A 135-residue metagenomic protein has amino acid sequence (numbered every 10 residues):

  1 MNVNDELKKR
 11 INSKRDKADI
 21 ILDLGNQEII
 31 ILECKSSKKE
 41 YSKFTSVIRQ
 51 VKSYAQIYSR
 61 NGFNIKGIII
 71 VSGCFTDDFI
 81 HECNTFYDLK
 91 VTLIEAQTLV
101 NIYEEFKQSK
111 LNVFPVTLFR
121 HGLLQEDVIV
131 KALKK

Functional and structural regions predicted by a protein language model:
M1-K134: Catalytic core segments in nucleotide and nucleic-acid processing enzymes
